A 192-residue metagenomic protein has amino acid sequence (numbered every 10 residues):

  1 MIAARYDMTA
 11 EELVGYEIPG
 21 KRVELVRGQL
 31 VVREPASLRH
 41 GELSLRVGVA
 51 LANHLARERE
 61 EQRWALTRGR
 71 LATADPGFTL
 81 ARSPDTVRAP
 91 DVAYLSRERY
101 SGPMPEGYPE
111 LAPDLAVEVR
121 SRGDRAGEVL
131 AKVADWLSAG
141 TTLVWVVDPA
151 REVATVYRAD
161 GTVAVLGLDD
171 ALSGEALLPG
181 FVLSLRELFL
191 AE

Functional and structural regions predicted by a protein language model:
M1-E192: Gly/Pro/Ser/Thr-rich low-complexity, intrinsically disordered segments predominantly at protein N-termini
